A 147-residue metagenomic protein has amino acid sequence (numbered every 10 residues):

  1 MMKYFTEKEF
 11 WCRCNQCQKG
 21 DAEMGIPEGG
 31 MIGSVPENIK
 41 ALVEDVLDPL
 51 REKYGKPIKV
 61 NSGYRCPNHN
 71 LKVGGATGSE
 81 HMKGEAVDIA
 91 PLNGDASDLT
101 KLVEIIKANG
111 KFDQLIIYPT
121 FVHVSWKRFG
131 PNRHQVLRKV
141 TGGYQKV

Functional and structural regions predicted by a protein language model:
M1-R51, T141-V147: Extracytoplasmic cell-surface/polysaccharide-interacting catalytic and binding patches
E9, C14, N68, V73 (+1 more regions): Solvent-exposed, flexible loop/coil residues
M31-G33, K59-Y64, D95-D98: N-terminal start-of-chain detector that recognizes signal peptides and the immediate post-cleavage beginning
N38-K40, R65-N70, N93-D95, L102-E104: A short linear-motif detector with a strong N-terminal bias
E44-G74: Extended, low-complexity, intrinsically disordered C-terminal regulatory tails of eukaryotic serine/threonine kinases
G78, K83, V87, P91-V147: Catalytic cores and adjacent binding grooves of peptidoglycan-active enzymes
